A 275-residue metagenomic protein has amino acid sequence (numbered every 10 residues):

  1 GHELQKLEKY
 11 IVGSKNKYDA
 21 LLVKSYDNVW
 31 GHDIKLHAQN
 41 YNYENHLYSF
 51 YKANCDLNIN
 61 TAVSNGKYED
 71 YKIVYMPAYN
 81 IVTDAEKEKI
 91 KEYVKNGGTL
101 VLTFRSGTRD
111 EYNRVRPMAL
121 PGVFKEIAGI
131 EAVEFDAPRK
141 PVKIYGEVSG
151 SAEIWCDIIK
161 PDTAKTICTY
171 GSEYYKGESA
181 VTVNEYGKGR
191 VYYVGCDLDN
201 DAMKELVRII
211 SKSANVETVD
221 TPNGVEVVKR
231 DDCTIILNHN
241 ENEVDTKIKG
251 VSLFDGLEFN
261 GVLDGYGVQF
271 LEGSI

Functional and structural regions predicted by a protein language model:
G1-I275: Carbohydrate-binding surfaces of carbohydrate-active enzymes
